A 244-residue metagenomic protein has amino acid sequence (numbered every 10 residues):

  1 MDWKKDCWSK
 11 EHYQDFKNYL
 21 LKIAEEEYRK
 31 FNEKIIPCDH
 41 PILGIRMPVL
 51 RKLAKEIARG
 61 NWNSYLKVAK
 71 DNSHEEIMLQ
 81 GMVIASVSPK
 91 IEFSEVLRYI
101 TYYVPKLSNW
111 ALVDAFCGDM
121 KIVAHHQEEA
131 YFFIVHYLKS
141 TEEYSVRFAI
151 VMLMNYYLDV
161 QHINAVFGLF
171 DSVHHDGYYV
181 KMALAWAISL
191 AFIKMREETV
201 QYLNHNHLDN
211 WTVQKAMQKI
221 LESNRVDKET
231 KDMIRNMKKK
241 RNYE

Functional and structural regions predicted by a protein language model:
M1-E244: Alpha-helical scaffold domains
